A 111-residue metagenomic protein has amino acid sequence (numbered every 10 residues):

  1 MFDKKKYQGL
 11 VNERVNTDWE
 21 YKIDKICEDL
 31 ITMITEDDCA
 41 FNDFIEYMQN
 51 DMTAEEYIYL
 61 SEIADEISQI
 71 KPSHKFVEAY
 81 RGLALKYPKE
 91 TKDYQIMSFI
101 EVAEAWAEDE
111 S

Functional and structural regions predicted by a protein language model:
M1-T35: Short terminal alpha-helical segments
F2-D3, E20, H74, G82-S111: Long, helix-rich interaction regions
F2-V11, D38-Q49, S73-A84, E110-S111: Amphipathic alpha-helical scaffolding segments comprising HEAT/armadillo-like alpha-solenoid repeats
V11-V15, I34, M52, A84 (+2 more regions): Generic secondary-structure transition motif, activating predominantly at the C-termini of alpha-helices
D24, T35-D38, N42, A54 (+2 more regions): Generic alpha-helical scaffold signal
K25-E36, S61-K71, D93-E108: Structural detector for internal amphipathic alpha-helices that build alpha-solenoid repeat scaffolds
E46-T91: Amphipathic protein-protein interaction modules
